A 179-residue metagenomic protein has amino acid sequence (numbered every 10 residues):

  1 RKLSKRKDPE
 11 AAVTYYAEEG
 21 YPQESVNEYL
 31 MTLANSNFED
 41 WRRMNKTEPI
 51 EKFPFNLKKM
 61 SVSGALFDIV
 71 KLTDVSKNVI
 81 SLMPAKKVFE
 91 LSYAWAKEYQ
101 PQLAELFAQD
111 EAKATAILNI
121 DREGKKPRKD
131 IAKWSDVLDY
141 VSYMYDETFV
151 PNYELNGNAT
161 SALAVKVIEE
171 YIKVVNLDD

Functional and structural regions predicted by a protein language model:
R1-V165, E169: Catalytic adenosine-cofactor/nucleotide-binding cores of aminoacyl-tRNA synthetases and other
I168-D178: Short, intrinsically disordered, charge-balanced linker/junction segments flanking boundaries in proteins
